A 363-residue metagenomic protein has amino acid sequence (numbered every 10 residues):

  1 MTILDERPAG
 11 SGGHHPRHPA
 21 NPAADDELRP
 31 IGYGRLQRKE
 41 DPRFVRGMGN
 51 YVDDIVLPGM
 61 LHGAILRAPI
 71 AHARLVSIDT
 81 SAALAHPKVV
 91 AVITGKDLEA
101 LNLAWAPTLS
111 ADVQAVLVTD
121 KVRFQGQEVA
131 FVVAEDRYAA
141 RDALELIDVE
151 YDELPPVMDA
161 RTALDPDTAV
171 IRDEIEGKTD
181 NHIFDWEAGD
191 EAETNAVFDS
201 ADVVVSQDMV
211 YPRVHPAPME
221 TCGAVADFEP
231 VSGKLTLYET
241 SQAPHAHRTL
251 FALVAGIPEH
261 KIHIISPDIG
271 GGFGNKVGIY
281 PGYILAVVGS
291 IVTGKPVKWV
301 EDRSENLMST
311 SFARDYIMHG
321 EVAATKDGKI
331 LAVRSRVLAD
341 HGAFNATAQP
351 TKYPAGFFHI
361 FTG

Functional and structural regions predicted by a protein language model:
M1-T179, V204-Q207, G282: Flexible, low-hydrophobicity surface segments
D5-G12, L109-A139, F273-K326: Glycine-rich and small/hydrophobic secondary-structure elements
H18-A23, D112, A139-A163, W186-G189 (+4 more regions): Gly/Pro-rich active-site capping loops and adjacent beta-alpha segments that organize cofactor/substrate pockets
G47, A91-G95, F124, V205-Q207 (+4 more regions): General beta-strand structural signal in soluble alpha/beta enzymes
N50, I70-H72, D97-E99, V129 (+9 more regions): Short, glycine-/Ser/Thr-/acidic-enriched flexible segments
G59-H62, H86-V90, T119, G126-V129 (+7 more regions): Short coil/turn connectors at secondary-structure junctions
I65-G95, F131-Y151, A224-T293, Q349-G363: Alpha-helical support elements that line or immediately flank enzyme active sites and cofactor-binding pockets
A169-A255: Helix-loop-helix junctions that connect adjacent transmembrane helices in secondary transporters/permeases, recognized
